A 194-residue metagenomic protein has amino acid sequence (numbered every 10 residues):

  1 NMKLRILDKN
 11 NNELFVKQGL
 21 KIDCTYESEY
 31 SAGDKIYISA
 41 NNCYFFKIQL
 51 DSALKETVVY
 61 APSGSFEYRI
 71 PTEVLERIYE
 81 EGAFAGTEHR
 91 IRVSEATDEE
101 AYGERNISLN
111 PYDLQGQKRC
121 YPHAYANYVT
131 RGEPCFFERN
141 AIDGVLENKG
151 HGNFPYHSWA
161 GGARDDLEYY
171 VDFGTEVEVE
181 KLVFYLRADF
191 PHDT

Functional and structural regions predicted by a protein language model:
N1, D193-T194: Short intrinsically disordered, low-complexity coil segments enriched in acidic
M2-A40, Y44-F45, L50-S52, E56-D172: Disordered, acidic Ser/Thr/Pro-rich linker "stalks" and the adjacent N-terminal cap of the next globular domain
N42-Y44, R187-D193: Extended, low-complexity, turn-rich repeat/linker tracts enriched in Gly/Pro/Ser/Thr and Asp/Glu that occur
F173-G174, H192: Short, positively charged
V177-F190: A short beta-strand element within beta-rich, extracytoplasmic domains of secreted/secretory-pathway proteins
